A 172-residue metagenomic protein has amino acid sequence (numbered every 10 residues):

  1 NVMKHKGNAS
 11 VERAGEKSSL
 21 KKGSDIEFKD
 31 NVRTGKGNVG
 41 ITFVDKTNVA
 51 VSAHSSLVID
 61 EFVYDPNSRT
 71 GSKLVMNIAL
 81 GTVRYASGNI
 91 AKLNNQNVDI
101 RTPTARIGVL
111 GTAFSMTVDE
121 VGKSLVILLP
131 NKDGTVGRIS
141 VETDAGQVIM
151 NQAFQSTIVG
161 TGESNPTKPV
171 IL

Functional and structural regions predicted by a protein language model:
N1-N38, F43-G146, Q152-S156: Flexible, surface-exposed loop/linker segments and immediately adjacent secondary-structure boundaries
I149-L172: Structured partner-binding subdomains within large eukaryotic complex subunits
